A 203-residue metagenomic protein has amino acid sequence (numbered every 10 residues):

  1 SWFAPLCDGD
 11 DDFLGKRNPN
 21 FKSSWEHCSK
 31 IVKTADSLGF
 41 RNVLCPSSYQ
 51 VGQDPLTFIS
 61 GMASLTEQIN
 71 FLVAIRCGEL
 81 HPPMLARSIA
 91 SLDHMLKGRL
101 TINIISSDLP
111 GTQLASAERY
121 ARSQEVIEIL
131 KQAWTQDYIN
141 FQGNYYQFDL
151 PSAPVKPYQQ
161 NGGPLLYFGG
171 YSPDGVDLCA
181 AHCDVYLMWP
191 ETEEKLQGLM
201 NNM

Functional and structural regions predicted by a protein language model:
S1-A4, V43-C45, N70-I75, L100-I104 (+2 more regions): Hydrophobic faces of well-ordered beta-strands that scaffold small-molecule active sites in alpha/beta enzyme cores
S1-F21, H81-Y145, L187-N201: Flexible, glycine-rich active-site loops centered on histidine and acidic residues that chelate a metal or position
S1-T66, N70, N161-P164: N-terminal beta1-alpha1-beta2 module of alpha/beta enzyme domains
P5-C7, S48, A74-G78, I105-L109 (+3 more regions): Active-site beta-loop-alpha junctions enriched in small/polar residues
F21-T34, L85-S88, G169-L178: Short, acidic/polar
G39-N42, T66-F71, L96-L100, T135-D137 (+2 more regions): Short, well-ordered coil/turn segments that N-cap beta-strands
S60-G61, A90, E128, D177: Active-site phosphate/pyrophosphate- and oxyanion-stabilizing loops and adjacent acidic/basic residues in soluble
S172-Y186, E191-K195: Long hydrophobic segments that form regular secondary structure
